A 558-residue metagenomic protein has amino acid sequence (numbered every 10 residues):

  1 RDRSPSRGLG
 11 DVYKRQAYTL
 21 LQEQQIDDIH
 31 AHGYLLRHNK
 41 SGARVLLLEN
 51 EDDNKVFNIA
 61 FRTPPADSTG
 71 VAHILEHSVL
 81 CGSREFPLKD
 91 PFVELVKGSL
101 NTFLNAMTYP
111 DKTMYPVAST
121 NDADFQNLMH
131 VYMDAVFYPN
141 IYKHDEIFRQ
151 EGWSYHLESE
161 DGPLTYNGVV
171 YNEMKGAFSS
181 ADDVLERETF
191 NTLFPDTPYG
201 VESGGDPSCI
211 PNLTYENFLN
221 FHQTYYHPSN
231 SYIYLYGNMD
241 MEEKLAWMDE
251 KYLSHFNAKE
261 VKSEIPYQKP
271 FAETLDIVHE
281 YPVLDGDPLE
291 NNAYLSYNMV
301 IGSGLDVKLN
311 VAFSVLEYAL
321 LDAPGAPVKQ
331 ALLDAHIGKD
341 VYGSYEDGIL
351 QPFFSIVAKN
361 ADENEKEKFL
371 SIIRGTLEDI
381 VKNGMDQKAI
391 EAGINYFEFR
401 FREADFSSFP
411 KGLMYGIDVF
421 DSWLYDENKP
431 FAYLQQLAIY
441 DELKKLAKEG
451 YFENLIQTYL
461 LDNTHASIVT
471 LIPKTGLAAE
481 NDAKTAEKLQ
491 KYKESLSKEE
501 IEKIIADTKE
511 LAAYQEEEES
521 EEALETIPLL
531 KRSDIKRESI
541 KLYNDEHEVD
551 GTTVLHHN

Functional and structural regions predicted by a protein language model:
R1-Y13: Short, small-residue-biased leader/transition segments that mark boundaries at the very start of proteins
D11-D52, I527-H557: N- or domain-start disorder-to-order transition segments that initiate the globular core
D11-Q16, P64, S78, G82-E85 (+4 more regions): Charge-rich, well-structured scaffold segments of protease-associated domains
Y34-R37, H279, Y297: Short beta-strand element of the conserved SAM-dependent methyltransferase core
V45-L48, N220-T224, D276-G286, T553-H556: Short, surface-exposed beta-strand/loop micro-motifs that present aromatic residues
L46, F57-I59, Y115, I356: Short beta-strand motif preference
E49-L95, K308-L320, N558: Active/ligand-binding-proximal structured segments within catalytic/core domains that scaffold catalytic residues
P327, H557-N558: Secondary-structure-rich domain cores
